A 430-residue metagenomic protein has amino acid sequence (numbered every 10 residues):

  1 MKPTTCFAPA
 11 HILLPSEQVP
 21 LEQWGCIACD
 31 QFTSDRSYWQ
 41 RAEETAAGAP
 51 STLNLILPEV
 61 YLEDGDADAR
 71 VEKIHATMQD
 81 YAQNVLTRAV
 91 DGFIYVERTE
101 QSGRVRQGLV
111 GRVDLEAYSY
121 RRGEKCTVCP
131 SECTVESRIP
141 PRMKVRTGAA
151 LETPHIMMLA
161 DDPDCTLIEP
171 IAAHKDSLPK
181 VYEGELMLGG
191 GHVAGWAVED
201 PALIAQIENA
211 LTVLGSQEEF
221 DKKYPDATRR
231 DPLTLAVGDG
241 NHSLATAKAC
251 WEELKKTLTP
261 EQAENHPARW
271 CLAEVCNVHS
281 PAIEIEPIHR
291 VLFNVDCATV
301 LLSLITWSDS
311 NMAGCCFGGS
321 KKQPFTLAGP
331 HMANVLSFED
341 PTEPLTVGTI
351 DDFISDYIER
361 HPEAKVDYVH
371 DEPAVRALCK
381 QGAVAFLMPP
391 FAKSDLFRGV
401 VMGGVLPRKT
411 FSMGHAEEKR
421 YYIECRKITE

Functional and structural regions predicted by a protein language model:
M1-G190, G195-E199, D221-P225, A383 (+3 more regions): N-terminal extension/subdomain marker
S51-L53, P154-I156, L233, A268-E274 (+3 more regions): Structural beta-strand/beta-sheet cores of well-ordered domains, especially the beta-sheet scaffolds that support
A150, E199, L203, L235-H242: Short, contiguous, pocket-lining structural segments that sit at or immediately flank catalytic/ligand-binding sites
L159, V237-G238, E274, L387-P389: Short beta-strand segments
M187-A210, F338, T342: Glycine-rich phosphate-binding "P-loop"
V213-L258, A263: Active-site beta-strand/loop microenvironment that shapes enzyme catalytic pockets
N241-I305: Catalytic or ion-translocation cores adjacent to nucleophile or general acid/base/metal-coordination motifs in diverse
L292-T410: C-terminal catalytic or substrate-handling cores of phosphate/nucleotide- and metal-cofactor-dependent proteins acting
